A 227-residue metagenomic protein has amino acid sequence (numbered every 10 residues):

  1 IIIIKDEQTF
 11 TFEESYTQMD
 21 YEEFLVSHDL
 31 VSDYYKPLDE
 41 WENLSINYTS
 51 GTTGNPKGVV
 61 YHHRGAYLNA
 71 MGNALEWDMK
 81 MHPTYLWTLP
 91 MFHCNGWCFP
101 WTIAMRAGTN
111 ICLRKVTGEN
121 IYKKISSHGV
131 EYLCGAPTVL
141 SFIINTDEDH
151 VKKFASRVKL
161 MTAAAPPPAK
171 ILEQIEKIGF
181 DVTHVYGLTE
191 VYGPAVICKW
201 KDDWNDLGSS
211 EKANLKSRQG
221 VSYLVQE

Functional and structural regions predicted by a protein language model:
I1-I2, K57-V60, W87, T109-K115 (+1 more regions): Short beta-strand->loop structural element characteristic of the AMP-binding/adenylate-forming
E13, Q18-M19, L25-Y48, N55 (+1 more regions): Conserved pre-ATP/AMP-binding loop-to-beta segment of ANL
V26-S27, V31, V59-K80, T88 (+4 more regions): Conserved structural elements of the adenylate-forming
Y35-P37, S217-Y223: Short Gly/Pro-enriched turn/cap motifs at secondary-structure boundaries
N43, T49-T52, Y85, M91 (+6 more regions): Conserved S/T- and glycine-rich ATP-binding loop of Class I adenylate-forming
L44-L68: Conserved AMP-binding A3 loop
Y67-T84, F92-Y132, T146: Conserved AMP-binding/adenylation subdomain of ANL enzymes
M105, V130-G135, I144-S217, E227: Gly/Ser/Thr-rich phosphate-binding loop
